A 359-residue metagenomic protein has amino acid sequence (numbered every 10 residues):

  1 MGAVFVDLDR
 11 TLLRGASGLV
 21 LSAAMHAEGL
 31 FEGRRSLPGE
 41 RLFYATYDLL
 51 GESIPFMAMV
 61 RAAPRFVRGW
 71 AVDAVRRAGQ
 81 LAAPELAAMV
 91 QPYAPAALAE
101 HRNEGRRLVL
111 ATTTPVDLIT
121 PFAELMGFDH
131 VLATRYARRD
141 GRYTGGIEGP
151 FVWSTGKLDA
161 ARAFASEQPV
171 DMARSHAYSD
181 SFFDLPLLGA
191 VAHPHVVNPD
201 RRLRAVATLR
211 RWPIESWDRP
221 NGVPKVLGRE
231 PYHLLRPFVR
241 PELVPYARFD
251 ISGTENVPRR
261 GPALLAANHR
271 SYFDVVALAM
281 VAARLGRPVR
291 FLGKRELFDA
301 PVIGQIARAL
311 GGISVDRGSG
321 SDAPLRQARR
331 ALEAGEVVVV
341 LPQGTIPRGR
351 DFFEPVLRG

Functional and structural regions predicted by a protein language model:
M1, R77-A78, P84-P237, P241: C-terminal cap/substrate-recognition subdomain and adjoining C-terminal extension of metal-dependent phosphatase-like
M1-G51: Active-site neighborhood of HAD-like aspartate-dependent phosphohydrolases
T11-L12, Y143, I346: Hydrophobic "anchor" residues
A24, I119-P121, L185-L187, V206 (+2 more regions): Short glycine-/acidic-enriched loop or helix-start segments at secondary-structure transitions that form or flank
A45-G51, A58-V67: Helix-loop "lid/cap" segments that line or gate small-molecule binding pockets
D73-Q91, P220-L264, H269, F273-A277 (+1 more regions): Membrane-anchoring hydrophobic helices of lipid-metabolizing enzymes
F151-A160, Q168, F249-G359: Soluble catalytic domains of membrane acyltransferases
